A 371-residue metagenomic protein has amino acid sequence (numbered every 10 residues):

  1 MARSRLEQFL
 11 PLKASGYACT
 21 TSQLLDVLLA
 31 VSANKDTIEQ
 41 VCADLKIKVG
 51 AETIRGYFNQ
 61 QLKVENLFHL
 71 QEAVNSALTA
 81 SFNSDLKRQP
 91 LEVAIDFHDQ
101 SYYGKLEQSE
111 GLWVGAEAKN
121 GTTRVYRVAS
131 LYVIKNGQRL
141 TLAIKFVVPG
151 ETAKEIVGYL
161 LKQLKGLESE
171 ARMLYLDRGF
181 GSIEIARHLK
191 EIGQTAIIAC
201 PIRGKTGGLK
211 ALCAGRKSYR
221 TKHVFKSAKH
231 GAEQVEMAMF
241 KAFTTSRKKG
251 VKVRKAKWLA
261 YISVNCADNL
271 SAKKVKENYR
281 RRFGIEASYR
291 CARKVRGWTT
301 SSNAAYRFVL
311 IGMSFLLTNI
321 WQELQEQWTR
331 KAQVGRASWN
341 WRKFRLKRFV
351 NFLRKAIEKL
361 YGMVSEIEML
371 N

Functional and structural regions predicted by a protein language model:
M1-C19, N34, D44-K48, C213-R247 (+3 more regions): A short, flexible helix-boundary coil/loop motif
R5-A73, I134-L140, R172, L189 (+1 more regions): Short, positively charged, Gly/Tyr-enriched micro-motifs that form contact patches at catalytic or ligand/partner
L10-A14, L270-Y279, C291-V309, W328 (+2 more regions): Short, solvent-exposed helix-loop connector elements
V27, V41-C42, I54, Q89-Y103 (+6 more regions): Short, conserved catalytic/metal-binding motifs centered on acidic residues
F58-K135: Active-site-proximal, Lys/Arg-enriched surface segment that forms a nucleic-acid-binding/basic interface patch
W113-S169, K255-L259: Electropositive, glycine- and tryptophan-enriched low-complexity nucleic-acid-binding patches
G150-G208: Domain-level cores of phosphate- or acyl-group-handling catalytic modules
I192-A287, C291-R293: An anionic, glycine-rich sequence signature occurring as long contiguous blocks
